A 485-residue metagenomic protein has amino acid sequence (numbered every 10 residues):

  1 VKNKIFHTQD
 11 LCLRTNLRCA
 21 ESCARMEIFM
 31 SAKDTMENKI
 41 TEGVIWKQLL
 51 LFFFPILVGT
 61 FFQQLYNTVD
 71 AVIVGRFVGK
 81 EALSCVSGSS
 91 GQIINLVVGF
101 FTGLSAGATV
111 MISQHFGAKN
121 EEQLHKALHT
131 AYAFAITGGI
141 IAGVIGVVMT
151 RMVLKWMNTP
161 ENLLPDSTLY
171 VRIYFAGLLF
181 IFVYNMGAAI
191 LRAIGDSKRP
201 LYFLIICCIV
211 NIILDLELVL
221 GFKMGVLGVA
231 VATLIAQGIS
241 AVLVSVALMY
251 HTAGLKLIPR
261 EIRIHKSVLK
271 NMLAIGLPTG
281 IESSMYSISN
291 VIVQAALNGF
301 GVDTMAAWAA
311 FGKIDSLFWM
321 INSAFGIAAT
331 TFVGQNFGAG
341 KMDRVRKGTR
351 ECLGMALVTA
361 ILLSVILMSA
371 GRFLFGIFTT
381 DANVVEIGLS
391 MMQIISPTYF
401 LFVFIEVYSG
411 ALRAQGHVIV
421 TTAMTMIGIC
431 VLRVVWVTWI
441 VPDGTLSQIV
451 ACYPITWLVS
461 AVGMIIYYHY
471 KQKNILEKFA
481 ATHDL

Functional and structural regions predicted by a protein language model:
K4-I5, D10-F53, I112-G177, G221-G276 (+2 more regions): Short alpha-helical transmembrane segments in multi-pass integral membrane proteins
I40-K80, Q92-G107, M111, I136-G143 (+5 more regions): N-terminal transmembrane alpha-helices
L51-D70, I173, Y184, C207 (+5 more regions): Transmembrane helical elements of multi-pass membrane transporters/channels
I56, T60, V72, V110 (+15 more regions): Transmembrane alpha-helix boundary and packing residues in multipass membrane permease domains and related
F61, L65-S84, L154-E161, E217-M224 (+5 more regions): Helix-terminus/linker motif at the lipid-water interface of multi-pass membrane proteins
L83-V144, I181-P200, A307-G371, F402-T425 (+1 more regions): Small-residue-rich hydrophobic transmembrane alpha-helices
N95-L96, N211-D215, A241-S245, L317-M320 (+3 more regions): Hydrophobic transmembrane alpha-helices of multi-pass small-molecule transporters
S105, Y174-R192, P200-C208, V229-V244 (+4 more regions): Short runs within selected transmembrane alpha-helices of multi-pass transporters and secretion channels
